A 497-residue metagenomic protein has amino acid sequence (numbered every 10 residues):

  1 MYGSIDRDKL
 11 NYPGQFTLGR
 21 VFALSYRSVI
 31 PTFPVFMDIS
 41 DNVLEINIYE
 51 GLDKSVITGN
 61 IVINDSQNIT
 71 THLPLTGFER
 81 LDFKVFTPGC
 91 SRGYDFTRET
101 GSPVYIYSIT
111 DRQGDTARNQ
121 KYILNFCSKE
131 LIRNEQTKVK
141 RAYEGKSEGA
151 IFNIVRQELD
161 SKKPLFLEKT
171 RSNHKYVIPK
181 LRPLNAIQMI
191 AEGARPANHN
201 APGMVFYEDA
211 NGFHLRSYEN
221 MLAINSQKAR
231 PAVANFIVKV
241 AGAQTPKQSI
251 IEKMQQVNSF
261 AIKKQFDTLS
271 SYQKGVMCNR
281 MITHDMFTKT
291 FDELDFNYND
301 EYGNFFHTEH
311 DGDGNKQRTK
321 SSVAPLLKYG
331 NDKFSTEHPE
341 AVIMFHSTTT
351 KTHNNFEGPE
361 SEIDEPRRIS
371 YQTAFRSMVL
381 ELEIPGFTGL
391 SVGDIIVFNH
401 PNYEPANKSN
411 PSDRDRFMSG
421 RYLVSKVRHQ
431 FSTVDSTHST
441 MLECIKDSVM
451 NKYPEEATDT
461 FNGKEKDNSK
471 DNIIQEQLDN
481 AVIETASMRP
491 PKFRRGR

Functional and structural regions predicted by a protein language model:
M1-Q136: Assembly/oligomerization scaffold segments
P13, D38-N47, V104-D111, S172-H174 (+4 more regions): A broad structural signal for short, well-ordered beta-strand segments within beta-sheet-rich domains
N47-P74, V238-R497: An acidic/polar, Gly/Ser/Thr-rich interaction patch typically located in mid-to-C-terminal regions of proteins
L73, E135-V139, S226-K228, Y453-T458: Short, charged, solvent-exposed linker or helix-capping segments at domain edges/interfaces that act as flexible hinges
F83-S91, M189-P196, D394-K408: Short regulatory "switch" loops immediately downstream of catalytic or recognition motifs within protein catalytic
K121-L124, S128-E130, F166-C278, I282-F287 (+2 more regions): Short beta-strand-centered interaction patches in the first periplasmic/extracellular domains of large envelope
I132-K138, G149-I178: N-terminal export/assembly leaders
R141-A150, V177-N185, F387: Soluble non-cytosolic domains of exported or imported proteins
